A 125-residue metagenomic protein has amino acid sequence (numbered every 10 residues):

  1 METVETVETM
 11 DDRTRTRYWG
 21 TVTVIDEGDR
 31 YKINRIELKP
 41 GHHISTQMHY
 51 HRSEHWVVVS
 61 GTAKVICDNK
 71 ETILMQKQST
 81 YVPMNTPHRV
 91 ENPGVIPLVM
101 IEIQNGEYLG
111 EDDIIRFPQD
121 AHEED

Functional and structural regions predicted by a protein language model:
M1-T9: Compositionally biased, intrinsically disordered low-complexity segments enriched for polar/charged residues
T9-T16, R89-D125: Double-stranded beta-helix
D11-M48, R52-S53: A short glycine-rich, His/Asp/Glu-containing loop-to-beta-strand
P40-H42, H51-R52, K70, T86-P87 (+1 more regions): A generic "binding-loop/recognition-motif" signal
S45-Q47, V65-I66, V82, H88-G94 (+1 more regions): Short beta-strand His + acidic residue motifs that chelate non-heme Fe in jelly-roll/DSBH and cupin folds
H51-K64, D68-N69: Glycine- and acidic-residue-biased ligand/ion/polar-headgroup-sensing regions
N69-P87: Short acidic-glycine-tyrosine-enriched beta hairpin
